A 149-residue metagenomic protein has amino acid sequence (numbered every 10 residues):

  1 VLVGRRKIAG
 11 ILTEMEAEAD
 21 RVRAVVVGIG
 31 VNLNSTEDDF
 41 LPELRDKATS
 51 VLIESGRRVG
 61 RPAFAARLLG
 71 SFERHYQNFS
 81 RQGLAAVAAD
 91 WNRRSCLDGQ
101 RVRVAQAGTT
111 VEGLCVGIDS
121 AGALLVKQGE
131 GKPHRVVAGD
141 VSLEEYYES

Functional and structural regions predicted by a protein language model:
V1-S149: Long, positively charged amphipathic alpha-helical accessory segments at protein N-termini or as interdomain linkers
